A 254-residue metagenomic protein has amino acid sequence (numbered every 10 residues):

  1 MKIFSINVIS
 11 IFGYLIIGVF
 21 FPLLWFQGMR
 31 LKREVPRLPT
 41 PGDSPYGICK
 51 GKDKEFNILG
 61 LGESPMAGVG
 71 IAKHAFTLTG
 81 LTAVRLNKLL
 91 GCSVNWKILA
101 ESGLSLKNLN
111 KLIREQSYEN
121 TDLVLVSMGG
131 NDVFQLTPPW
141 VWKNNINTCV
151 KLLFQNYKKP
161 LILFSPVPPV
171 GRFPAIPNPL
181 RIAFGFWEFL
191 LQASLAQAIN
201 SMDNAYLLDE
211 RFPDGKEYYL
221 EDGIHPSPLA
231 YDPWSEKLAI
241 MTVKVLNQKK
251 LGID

Functional and structural regions predicted by a protein language model:
M1-L59, A239, V243-D254: N-terminal secretory targeting modules
E55-L59, P65-N144: Conserved SGNH/GDSL esterase-like catalytic core that processes O-acyl groups on lipids and polysaccharides
L106, N110, K143, N147 (+1 more regions): Short, amphipathic alpha-helical "lid/cap" segments that border enzyme active or binding sites
I113-D122, P177-Q192, Y219-A230: Short, electropositive alpha-helical surface patch
S127, S165-P166: Alpha/beta-hydrolase-fold catalytic nucleophile elbow
I146-K151, Q192: Generic structural signal for well-ordered alpha-helices, preferentially at hydrophobic/aromatic core positions
Y157-L161: A short helix->loop->beta-strand "cap" motif at the edges of active sites that frequently abuts
R172-L208: Substrate-gating cap/lid alpha-helix
